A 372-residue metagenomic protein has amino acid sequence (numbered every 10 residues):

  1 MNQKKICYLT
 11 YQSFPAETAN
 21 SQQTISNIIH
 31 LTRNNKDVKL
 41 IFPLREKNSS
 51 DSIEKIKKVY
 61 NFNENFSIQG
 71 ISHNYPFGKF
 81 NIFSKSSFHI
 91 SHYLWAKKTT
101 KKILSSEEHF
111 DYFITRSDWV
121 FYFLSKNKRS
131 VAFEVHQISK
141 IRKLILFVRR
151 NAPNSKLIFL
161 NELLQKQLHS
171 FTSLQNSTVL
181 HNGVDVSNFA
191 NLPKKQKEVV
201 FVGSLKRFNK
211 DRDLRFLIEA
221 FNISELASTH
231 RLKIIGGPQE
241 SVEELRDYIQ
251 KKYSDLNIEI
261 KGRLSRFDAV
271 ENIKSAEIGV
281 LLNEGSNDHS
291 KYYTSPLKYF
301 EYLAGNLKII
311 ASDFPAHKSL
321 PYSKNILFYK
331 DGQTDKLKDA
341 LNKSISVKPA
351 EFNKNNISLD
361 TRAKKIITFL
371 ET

Functional and structural regions predicted by a protein language model:
C7-L9, I158, V184, L192-N222 (+1 more regions): Conserved donor-binding/catalytic core segment of Leloir-type glycosyltransferases
T10-T18, H30, K36-S91, F121 (+1 more regions): N-terminal strand-loop element at the rim of the active site of nucleotide-sugar-dependent glycosyltransferases
A19, F208-R212, F267-N272, G279-E301 (+1 more regions): Nucleotide-sugar-dependent
N20-T32, L217, K298, I366: Short amphipathic alpha-helix
L163, G183: Carbohydrate-associated surface elements
S187-N188, G332, D339-T372: A charged, aromatic-enriched C-terminal amphipathic alpha-helix characteristic of glycosyltransferases across folds
G236, E244-I273: Nucleotide-activated donor-binding/catalytic signature segment of Leloir-type glycosyltransferases, i.e., the conserved
K318-N342: Change "using UDP/GDP/dTDP sugars" to "using nucleotide sugars
